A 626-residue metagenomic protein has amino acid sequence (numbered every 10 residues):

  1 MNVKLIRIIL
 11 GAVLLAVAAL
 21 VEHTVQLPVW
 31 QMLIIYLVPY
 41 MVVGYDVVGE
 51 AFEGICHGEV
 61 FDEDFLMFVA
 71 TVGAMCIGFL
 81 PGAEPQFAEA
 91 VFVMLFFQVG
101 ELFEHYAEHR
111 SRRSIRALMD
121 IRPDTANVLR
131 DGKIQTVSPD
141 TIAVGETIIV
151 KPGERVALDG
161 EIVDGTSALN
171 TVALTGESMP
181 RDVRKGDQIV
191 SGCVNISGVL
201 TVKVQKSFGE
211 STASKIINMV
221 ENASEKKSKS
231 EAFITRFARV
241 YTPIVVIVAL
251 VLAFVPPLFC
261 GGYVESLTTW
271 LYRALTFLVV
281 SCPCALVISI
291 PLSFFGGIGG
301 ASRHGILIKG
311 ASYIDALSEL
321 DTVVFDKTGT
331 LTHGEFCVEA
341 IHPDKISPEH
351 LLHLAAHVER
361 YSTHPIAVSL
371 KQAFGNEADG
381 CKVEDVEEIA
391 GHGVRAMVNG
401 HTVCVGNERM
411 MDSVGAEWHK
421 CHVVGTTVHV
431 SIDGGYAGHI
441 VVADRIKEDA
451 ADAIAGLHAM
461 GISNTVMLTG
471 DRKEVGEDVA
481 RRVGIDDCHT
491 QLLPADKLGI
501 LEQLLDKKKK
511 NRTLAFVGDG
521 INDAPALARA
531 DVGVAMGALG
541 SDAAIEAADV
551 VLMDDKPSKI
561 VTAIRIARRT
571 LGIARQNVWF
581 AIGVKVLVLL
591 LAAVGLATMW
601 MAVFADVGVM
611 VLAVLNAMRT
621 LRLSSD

Functional and structural regions predicted by a protein language model:
M1-A12, Y241: N-terminal membrane topogenic signal
A12-V13, A232-G261, A274-F294, R575-F604: Bilayer-spanning, highly hydrophobic alpha-helical transmembrane segments
A19-E22, Y36-T125, L129, K133 (+7 more regions): Actuator/coupling domain of P-type ATPases
F52-F61, F103-A117, L292-A311, M618-D626: Juxtamembrane helix-loop transition segments at the membrane interface in multi-pass membrane proteins
E63-F68, L174, Y272, C282-V358 (+3 more regions): Conserved catalytic phosphorylation-site environment of P-type ATPases
V338, H342-N464, K473, R482-L501: P-type ATPase nucleotide-binding
G400, T426, I432-Q576: Conserved ATP-binding TGD loop and adjacent catalytic N/P-domain core of P-type ATPases
K509-N511, A548, M553-D626: Membrane-embedded transport module
